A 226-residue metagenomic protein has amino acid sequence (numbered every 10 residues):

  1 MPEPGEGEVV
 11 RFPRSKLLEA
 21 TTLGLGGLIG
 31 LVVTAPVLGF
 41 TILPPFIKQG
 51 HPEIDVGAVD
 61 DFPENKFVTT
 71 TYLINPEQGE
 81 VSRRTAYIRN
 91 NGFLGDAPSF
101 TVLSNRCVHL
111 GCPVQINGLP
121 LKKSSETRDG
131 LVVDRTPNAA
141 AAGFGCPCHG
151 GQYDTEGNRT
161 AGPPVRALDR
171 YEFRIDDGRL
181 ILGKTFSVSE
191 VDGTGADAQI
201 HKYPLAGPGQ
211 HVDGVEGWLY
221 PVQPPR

Functional and structural regions predicted by a protein language model:
M1-F12: N-terminal secretory signal peptides
L18-D134, I175-R226: N-terminal pre-ligand scaffold of iron-sulfur
Q49, A161-G162: Short aromatic-glycine motifs in intrinsically disordered, low-complexity regions
S99-V102, A140-A141, L168: Flanking scaffold residues of small Cys/His-coordinated metal-binding clusters
S104-G111, A140-G157, A161, R174 (+1 more regions): Soluble extracytoplasmic domains of inner/organellar membrane proteins
G130-A141, P163-V165: Short linker/helix segments within small regulatory modules
V165-R174: Structural signature of FAD isoalloxazine-binding scaffolds in flavoprotein oxidoreductases
